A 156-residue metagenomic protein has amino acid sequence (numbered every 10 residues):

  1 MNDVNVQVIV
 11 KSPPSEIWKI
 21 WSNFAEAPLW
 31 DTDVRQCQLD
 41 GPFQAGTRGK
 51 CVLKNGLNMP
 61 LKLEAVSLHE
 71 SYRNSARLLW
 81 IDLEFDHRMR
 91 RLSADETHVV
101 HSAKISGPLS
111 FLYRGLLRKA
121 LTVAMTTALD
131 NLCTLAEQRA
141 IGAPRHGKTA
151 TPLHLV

Functional and structural regions predicted by a protein language model:
M1, K54-G56, W80-D82: Glycine-centered tight beta-turn/hairpin loop motif at sheet-sheet or coil-to-beta transitions
M1-Q38, L153-V156: Hydrophobic ligand-binding cavity/cleft-lining segments
D3-Q7, R48, N58, S71 (+2 more regions): Intrinsic-disorder/low-complexity, polar/charged segments enriched in Ser/Thr/Lys/Arg/Asp/Glu/Gln
V8, M59-A65, E84-R91: Hydrophobic/aromatic beta-strand elements that line small-molecule binding cavities or substrate pockets in beta-rich
F43-K50, S67-N74: Short, hydrophobic/aromatic-rich segments at coil-to-beta transitions
R77-T127, T134, A143-G147: Beta-strand/loop substructures that line and gate deep hydrophobic ligand-binding cavities in soluble
P144-V156: Charge-rich (especially acidic), low-complexity segments
